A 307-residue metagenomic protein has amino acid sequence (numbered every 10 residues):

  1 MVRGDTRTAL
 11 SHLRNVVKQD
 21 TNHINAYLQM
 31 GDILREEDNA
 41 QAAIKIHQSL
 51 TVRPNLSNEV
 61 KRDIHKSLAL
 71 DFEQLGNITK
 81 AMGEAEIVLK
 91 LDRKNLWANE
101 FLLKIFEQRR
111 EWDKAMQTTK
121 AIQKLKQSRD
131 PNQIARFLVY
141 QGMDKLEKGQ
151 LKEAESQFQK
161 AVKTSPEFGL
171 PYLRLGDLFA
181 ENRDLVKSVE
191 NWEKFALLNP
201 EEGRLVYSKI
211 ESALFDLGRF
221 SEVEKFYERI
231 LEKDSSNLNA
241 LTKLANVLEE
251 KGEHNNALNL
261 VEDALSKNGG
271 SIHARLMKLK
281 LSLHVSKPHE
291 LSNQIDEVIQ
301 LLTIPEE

Functional and structural regions predicted by a protein language model:
V2, E36, Q74, Q108 (+5 more regions): Register position in tetratricopeptide repeats
N15-K18, V52, I87-K90, K124 (+5 more regions): Conserved structural position within tetratricopeptide repeats
T21, N55, E59, R93 (+6 more regions): Short coil turns that delineate tetratricopeptide repeat
N25, E59-D63, W97, N132-R136 (+5 more regions): Start-of-helix register in tetratricopeptide repeats
Q29, D63-S67, F101, Y140 (+4 more regions): Canonical tetratricopeptide repeat
